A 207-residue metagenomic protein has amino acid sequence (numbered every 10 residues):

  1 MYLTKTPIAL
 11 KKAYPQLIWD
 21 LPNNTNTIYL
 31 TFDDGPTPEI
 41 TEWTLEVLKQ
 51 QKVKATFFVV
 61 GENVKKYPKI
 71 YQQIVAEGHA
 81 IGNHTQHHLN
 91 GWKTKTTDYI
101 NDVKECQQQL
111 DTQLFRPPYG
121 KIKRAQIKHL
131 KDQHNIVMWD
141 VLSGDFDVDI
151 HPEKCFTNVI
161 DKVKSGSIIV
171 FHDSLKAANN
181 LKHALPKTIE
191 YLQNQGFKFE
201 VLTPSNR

Functional and structural regions predicted by a protein language model:
M1-T31, P36-Q50, K66-K69, K187-Y191 (+1 more regions): N-terminal pre-catalytic segment of deacetylase/amide-hydrolase enzymes
F32-D34, V59-G61, N83-T85, P117-Y119 (+3 more regions): A cross-domain feature marking catalytic cores of carbohydrate-active enzymes and several ubiquitous metabolic/repair
G35-E39, F58-Y67, L89-T97, R116-K123 (+2 more regions): Acidic-and-aromatic substrate-binding clefts and catalytic sites of carbohydrate-active enzymes
L45-K54, H79-A80, Q86-L89, T96-R124 (+3 more regions): CE4/NodB-like, metal-dependent polysaccharide N-deacetylase domain that modifies extracellular/periplasmic N-acetylated
Q50-E77: A short, conserved beta-to-alpha structural element at the edge of catalytic cores that scaffolds binding
K69-Q72, T96-V103, H151-T157, K182-P186: Charged helix-capping and loop-helix junction motifs
K121, Q126-D161, G196-R207: His/Asp/Glu-enriched short active-site or ligand-binding loop at hydrolase and phosphoryl-transfer sites
D161-T203: Catalytic grooves of carbohydrate-active enzymes
